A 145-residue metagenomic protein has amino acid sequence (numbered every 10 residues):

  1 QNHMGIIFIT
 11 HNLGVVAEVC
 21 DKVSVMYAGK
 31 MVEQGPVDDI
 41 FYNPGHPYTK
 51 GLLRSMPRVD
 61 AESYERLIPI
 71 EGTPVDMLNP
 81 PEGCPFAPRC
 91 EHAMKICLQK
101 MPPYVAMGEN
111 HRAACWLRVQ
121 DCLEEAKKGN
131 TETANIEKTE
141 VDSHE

Functional and structural regions predicted by a protein language model:
Q1-E65: P-loop NTP-binding/switch modules centered on Walker-like glycine-rich loops
V37-E132: Charged, flexible cofactor/metal-binding loops and thiol motifs
K138-E145: Long, low-complexity, intrinsically disordered segments
